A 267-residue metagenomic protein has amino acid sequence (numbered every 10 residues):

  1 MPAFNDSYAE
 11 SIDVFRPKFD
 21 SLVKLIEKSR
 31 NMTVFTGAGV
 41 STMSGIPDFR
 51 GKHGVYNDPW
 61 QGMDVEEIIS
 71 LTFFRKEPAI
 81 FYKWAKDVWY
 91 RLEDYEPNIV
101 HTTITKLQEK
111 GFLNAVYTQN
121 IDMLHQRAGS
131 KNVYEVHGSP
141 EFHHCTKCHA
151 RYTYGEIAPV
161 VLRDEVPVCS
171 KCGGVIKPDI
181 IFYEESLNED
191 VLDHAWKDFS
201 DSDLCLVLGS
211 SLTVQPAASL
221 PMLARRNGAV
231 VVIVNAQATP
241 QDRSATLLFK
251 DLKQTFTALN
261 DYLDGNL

Functional and structural regions predicted by a protein language model:
M1-L267: Conserved catalytic core of sirtuin-type NAD+-dependent deacylases
